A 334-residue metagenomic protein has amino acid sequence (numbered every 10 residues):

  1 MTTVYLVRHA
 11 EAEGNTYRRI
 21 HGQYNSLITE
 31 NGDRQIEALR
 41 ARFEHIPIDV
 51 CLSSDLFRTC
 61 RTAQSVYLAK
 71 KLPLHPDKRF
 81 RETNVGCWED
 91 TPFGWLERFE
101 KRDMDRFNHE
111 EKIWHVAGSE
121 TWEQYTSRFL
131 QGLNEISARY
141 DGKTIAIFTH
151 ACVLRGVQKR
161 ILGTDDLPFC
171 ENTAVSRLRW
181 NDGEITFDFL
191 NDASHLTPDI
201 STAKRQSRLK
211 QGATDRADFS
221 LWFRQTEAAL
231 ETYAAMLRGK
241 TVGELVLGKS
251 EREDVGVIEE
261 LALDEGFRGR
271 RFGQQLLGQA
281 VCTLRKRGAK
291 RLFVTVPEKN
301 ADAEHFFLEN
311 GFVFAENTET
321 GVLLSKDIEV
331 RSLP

Functional and structural regions predicted by a protein language model:
V7-K70, P76: Active-site-proximal alpha-helix that buttresses catalytic centers in soluble enzyme cores
K70-S127, D188-D192: Phosphate-handling substructures
R79, L261-R268, V296-P297: A short, internal acetyl-CoA/4′-phosphopantetheine-binding micro-motif in the GNAT/acyltransferase core
W88-G94, K159-A228, S332-P334: Acidic, low-complexity terminal tails and accessory targeting/binding regions of phosphate-metabolizing enzymes
V157, Q274, E298-E316: Conserved active-site alpha-helix within GNAT-family acetyltransferase domains
D215-E259, D264, L277, T283 (+1 more regions): Acetyl-CoA-dependent GNAT
L263, G269-C282, K286, H305-E309: Conserved acetyl-CoA-binding loop-helix of GNAT-fold acetyltransferases
L284-T295: Conserved GNAT acetyl-CoA-binding A-motif
